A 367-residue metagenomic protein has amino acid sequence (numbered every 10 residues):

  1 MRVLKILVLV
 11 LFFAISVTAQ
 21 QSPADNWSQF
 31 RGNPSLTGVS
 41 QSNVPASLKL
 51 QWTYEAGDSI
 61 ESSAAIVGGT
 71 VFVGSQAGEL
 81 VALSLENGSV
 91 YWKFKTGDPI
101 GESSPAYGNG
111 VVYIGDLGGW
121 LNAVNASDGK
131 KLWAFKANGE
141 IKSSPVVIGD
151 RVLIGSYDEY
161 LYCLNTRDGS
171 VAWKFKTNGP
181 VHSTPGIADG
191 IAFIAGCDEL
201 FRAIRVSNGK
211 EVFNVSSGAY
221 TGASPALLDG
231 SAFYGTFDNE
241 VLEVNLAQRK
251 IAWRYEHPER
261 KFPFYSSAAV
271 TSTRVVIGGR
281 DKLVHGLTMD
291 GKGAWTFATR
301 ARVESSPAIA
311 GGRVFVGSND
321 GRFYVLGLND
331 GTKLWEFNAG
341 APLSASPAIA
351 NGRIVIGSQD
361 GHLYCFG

Functional and structural regions predicted by a protein language model:
M1-R2: N-terminal secretory signal peptides that target proteins for export/translocation
I6-S16: Bacterial N-terminal signal peptides
Q21-Q51: Blade/loop signatures of beta-propeller domains
A24, P34, W52-A65, Q76-A77 (+14 more regions): Extracytoplasmic beta-rich repeat domains
S75-L85: Beta-propeller domains
S84-G88, N125-D128, N165-G169, R205-G209 (+4 more regions): Short loop/turn segments that connect beta-strands within beta-propeller blades
